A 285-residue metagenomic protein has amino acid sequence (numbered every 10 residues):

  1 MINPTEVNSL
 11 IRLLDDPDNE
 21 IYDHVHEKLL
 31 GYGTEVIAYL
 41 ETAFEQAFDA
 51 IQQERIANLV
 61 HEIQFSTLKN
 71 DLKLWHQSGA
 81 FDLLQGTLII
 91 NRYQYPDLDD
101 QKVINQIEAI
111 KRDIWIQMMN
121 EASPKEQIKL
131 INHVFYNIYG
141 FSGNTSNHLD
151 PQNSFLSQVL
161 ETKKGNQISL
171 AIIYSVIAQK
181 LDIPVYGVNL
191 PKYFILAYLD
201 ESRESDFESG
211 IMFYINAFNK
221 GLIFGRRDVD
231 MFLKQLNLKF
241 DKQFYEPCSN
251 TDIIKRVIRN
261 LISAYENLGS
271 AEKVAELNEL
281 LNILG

Functional and structural regions predicted by a protein language model:
M1-G285: A structural boundary/capping signal
